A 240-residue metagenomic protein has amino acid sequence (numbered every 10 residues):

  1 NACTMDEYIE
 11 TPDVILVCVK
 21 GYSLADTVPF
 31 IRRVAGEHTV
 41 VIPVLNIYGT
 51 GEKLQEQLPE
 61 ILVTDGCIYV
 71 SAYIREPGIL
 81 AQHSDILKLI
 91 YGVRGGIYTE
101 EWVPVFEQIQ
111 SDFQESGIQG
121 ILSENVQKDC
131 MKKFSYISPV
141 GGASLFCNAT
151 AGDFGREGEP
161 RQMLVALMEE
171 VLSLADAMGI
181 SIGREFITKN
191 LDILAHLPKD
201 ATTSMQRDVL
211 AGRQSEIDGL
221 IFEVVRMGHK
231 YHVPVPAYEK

Functional and structural regions predicted by a protein language model:
N1-L80: Rossmann-like NAD(P)(H) cofactor-binding subdomain of soluble oxidoreductases
P12, L24, T50-G51, F106 (+7 more regions): A general structural signal for well-ordered alpha-helical segments in protein cores
A35-H38, L80-R94, L145-R156, A201-A211: Helix-loop-beta segment of a Rossmann-like dinucleotide-binding subdomain
N46-K133, P139: Rossmann-fold dinucleotide-binding core
E115, V165-K240: NAD(P)-dependent Rossmann-like dehydrogenase/reductase catalytic/cofactor-binding core
Q127-G155, E159-L172, P198-K199: Active-site-proximal catalytic alpha-helix in oxidoreductases
